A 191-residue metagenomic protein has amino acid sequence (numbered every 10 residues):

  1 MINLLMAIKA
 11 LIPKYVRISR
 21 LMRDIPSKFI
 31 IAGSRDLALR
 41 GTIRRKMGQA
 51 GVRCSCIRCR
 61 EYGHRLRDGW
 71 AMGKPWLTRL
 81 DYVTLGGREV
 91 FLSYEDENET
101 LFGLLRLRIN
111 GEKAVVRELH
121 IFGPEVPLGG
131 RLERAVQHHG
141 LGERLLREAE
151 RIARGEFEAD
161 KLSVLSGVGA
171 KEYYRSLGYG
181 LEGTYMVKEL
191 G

Functional and structural regions predicted by a protein language model:
M1-G111, G129-Q137: C-terminal scaffold of the Radical SAM
Y15-S19, K161-S163, Y185: Structural preference for beta-strand elements that scaffold enzyme active sites
I18, V116, G167: Conserved, mostly hydrophobic/aromatic
N110-G129: A conserved beta-turn-beta hairpin within the catalytic core of GNAT-like acetyltransferases that forms part
L132-I152: Conserved acetyl-CoA-binding loop-helix of GNAT-fold acetyltransferases
R151-S166: Conserved GNAT acetyl-CoA-binding A-motif
S166-Y185: Conserved active-site alpha-helix within GNAT-family acetyltransferase domains
V187-G191: Short beta-strand-to-coil "C-cap" segments at the C-terminal boundary of structured domains/repeats, marking
